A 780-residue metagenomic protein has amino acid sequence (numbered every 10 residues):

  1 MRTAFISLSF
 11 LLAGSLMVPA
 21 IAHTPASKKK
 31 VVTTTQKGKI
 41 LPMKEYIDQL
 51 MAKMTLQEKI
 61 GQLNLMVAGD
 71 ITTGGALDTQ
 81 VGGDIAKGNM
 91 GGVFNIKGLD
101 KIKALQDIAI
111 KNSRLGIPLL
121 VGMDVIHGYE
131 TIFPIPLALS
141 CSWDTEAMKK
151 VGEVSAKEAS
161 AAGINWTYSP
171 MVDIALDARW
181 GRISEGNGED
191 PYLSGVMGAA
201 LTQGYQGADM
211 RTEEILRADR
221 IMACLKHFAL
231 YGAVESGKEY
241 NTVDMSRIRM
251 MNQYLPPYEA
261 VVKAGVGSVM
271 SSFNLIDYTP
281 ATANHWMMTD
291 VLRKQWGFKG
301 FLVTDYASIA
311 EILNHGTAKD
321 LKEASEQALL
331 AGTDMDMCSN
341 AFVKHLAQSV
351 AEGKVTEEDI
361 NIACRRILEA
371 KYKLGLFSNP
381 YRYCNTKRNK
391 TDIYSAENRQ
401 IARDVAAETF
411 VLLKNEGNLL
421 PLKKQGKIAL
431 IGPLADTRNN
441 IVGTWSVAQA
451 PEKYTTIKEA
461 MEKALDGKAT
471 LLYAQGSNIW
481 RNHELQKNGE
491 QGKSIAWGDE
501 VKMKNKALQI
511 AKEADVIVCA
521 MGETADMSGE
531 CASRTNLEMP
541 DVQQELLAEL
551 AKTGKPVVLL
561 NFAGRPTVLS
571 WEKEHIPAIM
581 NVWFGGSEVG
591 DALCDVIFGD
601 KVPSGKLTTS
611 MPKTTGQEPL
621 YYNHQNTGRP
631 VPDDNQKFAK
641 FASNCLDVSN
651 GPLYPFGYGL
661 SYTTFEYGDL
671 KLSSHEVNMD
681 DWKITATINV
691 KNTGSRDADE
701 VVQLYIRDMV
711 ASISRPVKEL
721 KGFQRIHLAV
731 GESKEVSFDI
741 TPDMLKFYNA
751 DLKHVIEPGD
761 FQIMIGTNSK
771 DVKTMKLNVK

Functional and structural regions predicted by a protein language model:
M1-V31: Bacterial Sec-dependent N-terminal signal peptides
A20-K746, P758-S769, M775, K780: Glycoside hydrolase catalytic-domain context in secreted enzymes
N749-D751: Flexible, membrane-facing loop/turn or short amphipathic-helix motifs that contact lipid bilayers or gate lipid-binding
H754-I756: Surface-exposed, short loops/turns at beta-strand junctions within beta-sandwich domains
